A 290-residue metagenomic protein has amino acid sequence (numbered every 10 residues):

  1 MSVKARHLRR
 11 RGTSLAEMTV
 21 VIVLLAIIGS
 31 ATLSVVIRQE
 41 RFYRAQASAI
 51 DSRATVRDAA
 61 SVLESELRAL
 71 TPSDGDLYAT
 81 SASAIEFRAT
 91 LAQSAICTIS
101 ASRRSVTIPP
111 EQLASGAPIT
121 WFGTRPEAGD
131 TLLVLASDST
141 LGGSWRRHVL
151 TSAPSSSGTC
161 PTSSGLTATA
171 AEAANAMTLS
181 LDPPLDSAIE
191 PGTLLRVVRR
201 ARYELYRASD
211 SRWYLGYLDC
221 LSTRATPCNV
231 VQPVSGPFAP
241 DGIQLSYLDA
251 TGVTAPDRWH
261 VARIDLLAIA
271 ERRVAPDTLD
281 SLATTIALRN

Functional and structural regions predicted by a protein language model:
K4, R11-E64, R68: Aliphatic-rich helix starts adjacent to a transmembrane/signal segment
R9, S100, D249: Acidic surface patches and DE-rich sequence motifs
R11, A128, H260-A262: Residue-level preference for short coil/turn positions at secondary-structure junctions
M18, S81, H260: Exposed loop/turn and edge beta-strand positions of beta-sandwich/beta-sheet ligand-binding modules
S34, R88, A275-T278: Interface-prone segments of viral and bacterial extracellular assemblies
F42, A47-L221: Extracytoplasmic beta-strand-rich oligomerization domains located immediately C-terminal to a leader/signal peptide
D51, A95, V197-R202, R207-N290: Short linear sequence signals and composition-biased patches located at protein termini or domain-edge surfaces
